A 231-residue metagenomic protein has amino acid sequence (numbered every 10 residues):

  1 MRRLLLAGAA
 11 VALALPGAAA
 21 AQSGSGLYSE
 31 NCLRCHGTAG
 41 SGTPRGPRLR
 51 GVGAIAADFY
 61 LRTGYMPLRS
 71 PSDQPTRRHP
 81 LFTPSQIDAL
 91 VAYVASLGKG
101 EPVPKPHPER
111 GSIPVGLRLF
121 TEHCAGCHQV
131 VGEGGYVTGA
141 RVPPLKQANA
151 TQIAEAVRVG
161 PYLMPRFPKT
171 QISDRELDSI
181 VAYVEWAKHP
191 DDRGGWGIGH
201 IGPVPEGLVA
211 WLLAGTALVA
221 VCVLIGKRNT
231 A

Functional and structural regions predicted by a protein language model:
M1-Q22, H189-A231: N-terminal export/targeting leaders of redox proteins
R2-L4, A20-N31, S41-R45, V52-R62 (+3 more regions): Short sequence/structural segments immediately N-terminal
Q22-T38, R110-V131: Sequence/structural segment immediately N-terminal to covalent heme-attachment motifs in c-type and related
P44, L49-L97, G139-D192: Extracytoplasmic electron-transfer domains, predominantly the class I c-type cytochrome c fold
L68-D73, V103-E109, R193-I198: Short, tandemly repeated low-complexity microdomains enriched for cysteine and small residues
P108-P114, P165, I198-P203: Short amphipathic alpha-helical linker/capping segments at the junctions of internal repeats and modular domains
